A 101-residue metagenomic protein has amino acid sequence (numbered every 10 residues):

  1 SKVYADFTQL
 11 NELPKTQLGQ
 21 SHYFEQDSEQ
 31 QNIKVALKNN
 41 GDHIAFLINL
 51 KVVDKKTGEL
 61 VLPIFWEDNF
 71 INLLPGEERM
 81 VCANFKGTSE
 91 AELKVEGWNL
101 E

Functional and structural regions predicted by a protein language model:
S1-P14, L62-W66, M80-E101: Terminal connector regions
V3-K38: Surface beta-strand/loop "capping" patches
Y23-F24, E67-L73: Beta-strand-rich interaction surfaces with strong enrichment in secreted/lumenal proteins
N32-A36, N49, M80-C82, K94: Beta-strand secondary-structure signal
V35-D42, G87: Asparagine-centered strand-capping/turn motif at beta-strand->loop junctions
H43-K51: Short, hydrophobic/aromatic beta-strand segments
V52-N69: Short beta-strand and strand-turn-strand segments in soluble, beta-rich domains
